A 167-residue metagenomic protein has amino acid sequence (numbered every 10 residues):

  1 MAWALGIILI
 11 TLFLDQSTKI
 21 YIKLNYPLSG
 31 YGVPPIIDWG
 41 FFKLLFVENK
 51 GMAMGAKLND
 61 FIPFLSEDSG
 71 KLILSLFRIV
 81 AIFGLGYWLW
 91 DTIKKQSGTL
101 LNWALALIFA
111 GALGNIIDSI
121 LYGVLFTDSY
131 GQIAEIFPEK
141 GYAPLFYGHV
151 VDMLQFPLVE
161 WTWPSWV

Functional and structural regions predicted by a protein language model:
M1-V167: Alpha-helical transmembrane bundles and membrane-interface segments of multipass inner-membrane proteins
